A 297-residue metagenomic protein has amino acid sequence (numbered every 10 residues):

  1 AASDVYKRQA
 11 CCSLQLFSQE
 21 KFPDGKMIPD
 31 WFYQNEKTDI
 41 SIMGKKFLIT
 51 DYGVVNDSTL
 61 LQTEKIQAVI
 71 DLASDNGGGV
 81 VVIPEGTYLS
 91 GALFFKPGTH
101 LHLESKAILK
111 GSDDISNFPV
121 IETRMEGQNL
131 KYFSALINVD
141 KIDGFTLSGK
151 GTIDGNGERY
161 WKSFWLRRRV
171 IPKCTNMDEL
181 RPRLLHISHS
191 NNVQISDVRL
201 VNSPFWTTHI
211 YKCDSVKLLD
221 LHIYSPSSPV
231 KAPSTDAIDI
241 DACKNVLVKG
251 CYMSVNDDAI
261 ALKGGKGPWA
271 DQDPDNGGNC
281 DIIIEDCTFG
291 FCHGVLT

Functional and structural regions predicted by a protein language model:
A1-Y6: Short, small-residue-biased leader/transition segments that mark boundaries at the very start of proteins
K7-V82, T87-H189, Q194-S196, F205 (+2 more regions): Extracellular "leader-to-stem" segments immediately downstream of a signal peptide or signal-anchor in secreted/lumenal
G86, V295-L296: Transmembrane beta-strand segments that form the barrel wall of outer-membrane beta-barrel proteins
S105-K106, D143-T152, N191-N202, D214-S227 (+4 more regions): Right-handed parallel beta-helix
L185, I238-D239: Short pre-functional
